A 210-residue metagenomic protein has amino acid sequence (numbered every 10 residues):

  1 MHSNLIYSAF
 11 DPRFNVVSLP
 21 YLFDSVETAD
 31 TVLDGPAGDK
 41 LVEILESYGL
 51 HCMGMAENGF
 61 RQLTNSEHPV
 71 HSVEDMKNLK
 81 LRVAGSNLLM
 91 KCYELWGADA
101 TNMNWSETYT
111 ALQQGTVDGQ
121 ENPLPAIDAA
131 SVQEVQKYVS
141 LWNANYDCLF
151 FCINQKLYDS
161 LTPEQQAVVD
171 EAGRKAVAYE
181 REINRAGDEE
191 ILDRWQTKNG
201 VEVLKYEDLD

Functional and structural regions predicted by a protein language model:
M1-T28, A37-D39, E43-D210: N-terminal secretory/targeting leader peptides
